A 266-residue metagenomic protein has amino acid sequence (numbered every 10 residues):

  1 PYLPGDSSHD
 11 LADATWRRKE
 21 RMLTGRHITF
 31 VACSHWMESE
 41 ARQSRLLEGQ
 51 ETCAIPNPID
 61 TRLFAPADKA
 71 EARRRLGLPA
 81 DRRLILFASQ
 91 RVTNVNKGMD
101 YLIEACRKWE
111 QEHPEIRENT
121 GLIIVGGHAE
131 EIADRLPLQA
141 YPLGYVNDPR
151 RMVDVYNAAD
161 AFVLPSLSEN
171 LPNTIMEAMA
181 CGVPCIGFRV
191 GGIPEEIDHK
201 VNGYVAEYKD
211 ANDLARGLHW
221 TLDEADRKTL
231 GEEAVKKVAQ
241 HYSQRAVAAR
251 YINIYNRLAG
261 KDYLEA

Functional and structural regions predicted by a protein language model:
D6-A54, I59-L63, K69: A short, active-site helix/loop in glycosyltransferases that binds the activated sugar's phosphate group
A65-L78: A short helix/loop element that forms part of the nucleotide-sugar donor recognition site in Leloir-type
P79-K97, I103-R107: Conserved donor-binding/catalytic core segment of Leloir-type glycosyltransferases
E115-T120, G126-V153, A161: Nucleotide-activated donor-binding/catalytic signature segment of Leloir-type glycosyltransferases, i.e., the conserved
L167: Aromatic "clamp/platform" in nucleotide-sugar-dependent glycosyltransferases that forms part of the donor/acceptor
P184-G187, I197: Short hydrophobic beta-strand element within catalytic cores of glycosyltransferases and related nucleotide-activated
H199-K200, Y204-A211, W220-A225: Conserved acidic donor-binding segment of nucleotide-sugar-dependent glycosyltransferases
D213, D226-H241, R250-N253: A short, well-ordered alpha-helix in the C-terminal region of glycosyltransferases
